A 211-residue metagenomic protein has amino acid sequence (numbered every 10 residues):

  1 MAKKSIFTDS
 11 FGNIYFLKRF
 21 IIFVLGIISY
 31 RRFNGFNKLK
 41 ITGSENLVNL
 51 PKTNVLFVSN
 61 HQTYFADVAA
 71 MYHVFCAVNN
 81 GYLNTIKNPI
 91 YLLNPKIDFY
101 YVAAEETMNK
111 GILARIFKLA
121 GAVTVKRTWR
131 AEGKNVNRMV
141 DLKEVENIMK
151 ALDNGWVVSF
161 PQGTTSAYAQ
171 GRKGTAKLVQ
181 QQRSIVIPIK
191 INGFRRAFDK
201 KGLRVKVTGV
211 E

Functional and structural regions predicted by a protein language model:
A2-T42, A70, G111-A120: A transmembrane-helix-recognition feature enriched in membrane-embedded lipid enzymes and envelope glyco-/phospholipid
S29-Q62, Y72: Helix-to-loop junction immediately C-terminal to a conserved catalytic motif
G35-F36, T53, L119-A120, N154-G155 (+1 more regions): Structured helix-beta-strand junction loops
K40-G43, N109, D141-V145, G171-T175: Amphipathic coiled-coil/heptad-repeat helices and related helical stalk/stem segments that mediate oligomerization
N49-L50, I116-F117, A151, L178: Structural alpha-helical scaffold elements that stabilize or flank donor/cofactor-binding regions in carbohydrate
P51-V136: Catalytic core of membrane glycerolipid acyltransferases/transacylases, capturing the structured, soluble-facing
V123-Y168: Internal catalytic-core helix/loop-beta-alpha segment that presents or stabilizes conserved functional determinants
D153-V158, G163-E211: A cross-family acyltransferase "interaction/gating" segment
